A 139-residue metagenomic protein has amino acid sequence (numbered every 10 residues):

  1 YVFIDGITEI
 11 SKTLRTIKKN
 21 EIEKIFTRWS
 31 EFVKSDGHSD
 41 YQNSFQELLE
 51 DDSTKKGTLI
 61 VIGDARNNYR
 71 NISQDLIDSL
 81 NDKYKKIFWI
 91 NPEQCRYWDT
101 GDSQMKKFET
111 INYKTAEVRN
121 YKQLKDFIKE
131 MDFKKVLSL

Functional and structural regions predicted by a protein language model:
Y1-K24, Y41, T58-V61: Von Willebrand factor
V2-D5, V61-G63, N91-Q94, R119-N120: Active-site proximal loops enriched in glycine and acidic residues that flank catalytic Cys/His/Asp and coordinate
I7-T8, R66-Y69, C95-R96: Short acidic, S/G/P-rich loop/turn micro-motifs used as interaction or catalytic elements
T13-K34, M105-A116: Acidic, Ser/Thr-rich peripheral helices and adjacent loops at domain boundaries
E21-G57, E93-Q94, T100: Von Willebrand factor
G57-Y69, Y113: DG-centered beta-turn motif at the end of beta-strands
Y69-N71, D126: Extracytoplasmic/secreted cell-surface and envelope-processing proteins
I77-L139: Von Willebrand factor type A / integrin I
